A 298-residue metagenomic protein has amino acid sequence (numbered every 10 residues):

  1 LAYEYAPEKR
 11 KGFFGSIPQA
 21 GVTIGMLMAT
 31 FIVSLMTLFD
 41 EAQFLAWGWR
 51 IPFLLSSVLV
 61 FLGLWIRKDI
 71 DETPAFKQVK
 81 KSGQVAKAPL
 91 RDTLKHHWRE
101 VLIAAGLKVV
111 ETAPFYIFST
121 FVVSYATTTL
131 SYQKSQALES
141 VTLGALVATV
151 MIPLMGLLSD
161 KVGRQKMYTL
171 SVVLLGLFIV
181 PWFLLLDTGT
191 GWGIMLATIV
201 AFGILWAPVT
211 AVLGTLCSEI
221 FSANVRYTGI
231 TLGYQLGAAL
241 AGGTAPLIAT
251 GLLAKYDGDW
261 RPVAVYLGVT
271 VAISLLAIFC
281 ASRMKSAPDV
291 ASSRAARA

Functional and structural regions predicted by a protein language model:
R10-T37, T231-A245: Glycine-rich segments within core transmembrane alpha-helices of 12-TM secondary carriers
V22-R67: Helix-loop-helix hairpin linking two adjacent transmembrane segments in secondary transporters
L38-L54, G251-V269: A membrane-interface helix-boundary motif in multi-pass transporters
G63-I70, L216, G268-R297: Multi-pass alpha-helical transporter architecture, strongest for 12-TM Major Facilitator/SLC carriers used
W98-V147, A241-P246: Extracytoplasmic gate region of multi-pass secondary transporters
I152-R164: Helix-to-loop junctions at the C-terminal end of transmembrane segments in multipass secondary transporters
K161-V173: Cytoplasmic membrane-interface "Motif A"-like loop-to-helix N-cap segments of 12-TM Major Facilitator Superfamily
V173-G189: C-terminal ends and interior cores of transmembrane alpha-helices in multi-pass membrane transporters/permeases
